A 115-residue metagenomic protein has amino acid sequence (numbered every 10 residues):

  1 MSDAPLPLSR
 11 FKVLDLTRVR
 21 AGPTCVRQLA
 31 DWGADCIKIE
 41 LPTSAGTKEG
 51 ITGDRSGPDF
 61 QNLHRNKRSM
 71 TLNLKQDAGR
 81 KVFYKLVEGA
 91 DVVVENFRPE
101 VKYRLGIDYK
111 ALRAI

Functional and structural regions predicted by a protein language model:
M1-I115: N-terminal helix-loop segment corresponding to the beta1-alpha1 unit of nucleotide/adenylate-binding folds
